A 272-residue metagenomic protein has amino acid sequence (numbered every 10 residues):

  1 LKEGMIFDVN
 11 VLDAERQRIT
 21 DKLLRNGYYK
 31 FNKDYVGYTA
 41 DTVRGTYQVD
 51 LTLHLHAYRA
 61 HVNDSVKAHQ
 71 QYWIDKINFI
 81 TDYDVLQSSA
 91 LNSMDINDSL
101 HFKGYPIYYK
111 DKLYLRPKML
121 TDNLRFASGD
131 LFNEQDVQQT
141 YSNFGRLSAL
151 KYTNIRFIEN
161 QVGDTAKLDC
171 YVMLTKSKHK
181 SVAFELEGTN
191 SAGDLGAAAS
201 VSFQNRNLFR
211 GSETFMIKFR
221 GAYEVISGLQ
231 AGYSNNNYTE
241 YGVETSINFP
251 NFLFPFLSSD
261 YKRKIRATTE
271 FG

Functional and structural regions predicted by a protein language model:
L1-N190: Periplasmic polypeptide-binding modules associated with outer-membrane biogenesis and secretion
M5, L113, N133-G272: Gram-negative/organellar outer-membrane beta-barrel architecture
